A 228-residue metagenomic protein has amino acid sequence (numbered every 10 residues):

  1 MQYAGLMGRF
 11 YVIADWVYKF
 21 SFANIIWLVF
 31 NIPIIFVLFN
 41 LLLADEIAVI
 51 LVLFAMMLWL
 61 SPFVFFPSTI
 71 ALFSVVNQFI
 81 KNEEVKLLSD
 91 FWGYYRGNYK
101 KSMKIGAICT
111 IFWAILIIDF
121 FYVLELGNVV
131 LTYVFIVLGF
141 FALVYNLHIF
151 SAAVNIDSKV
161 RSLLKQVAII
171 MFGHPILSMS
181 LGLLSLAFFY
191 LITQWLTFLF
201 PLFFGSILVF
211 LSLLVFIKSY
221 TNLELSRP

Functional and structural regions predicted by a protein language model:
M1-I117, F121, N128-L131, Y145-L147 (+1 more regions): Helix-coil boundary and N-terminal low-complexity module in membrane systems
I136-N146: Generic alpha-helical transmembrane segments
